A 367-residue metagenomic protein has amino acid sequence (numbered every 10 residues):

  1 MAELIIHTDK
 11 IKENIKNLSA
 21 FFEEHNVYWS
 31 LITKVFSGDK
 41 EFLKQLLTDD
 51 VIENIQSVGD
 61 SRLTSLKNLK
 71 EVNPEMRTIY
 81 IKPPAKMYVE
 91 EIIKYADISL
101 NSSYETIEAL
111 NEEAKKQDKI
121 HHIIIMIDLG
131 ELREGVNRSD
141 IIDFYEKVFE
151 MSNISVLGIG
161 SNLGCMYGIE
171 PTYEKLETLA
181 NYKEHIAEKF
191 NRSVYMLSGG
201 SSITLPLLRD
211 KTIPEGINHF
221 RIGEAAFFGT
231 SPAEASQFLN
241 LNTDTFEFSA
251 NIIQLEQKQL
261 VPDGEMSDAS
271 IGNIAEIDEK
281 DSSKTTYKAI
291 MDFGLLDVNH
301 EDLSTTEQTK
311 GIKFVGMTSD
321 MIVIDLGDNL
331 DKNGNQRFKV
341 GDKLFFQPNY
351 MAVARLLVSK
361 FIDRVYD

Functional and structural regions predicted by a protein language model:
M1-I6: Generic N-terminal amphipathic, Lys/Arg-enriched alpha-helix
T8, K12, S19, T286: Expand to "…catalyze enediolate/carbanion chemistry for C-C bond making/breaking, isomerization, decarboxylation
K10, N14, S102, T178: Soluble or luminal CAZymes and related metallo-dependent hydrolases
I11, K34, L69, I125 (+5 more regions): Conserved, mostly hydrophobic/aromatic
N14-S19, E24, V35-T48, E53-N54 (+4 more regions): N-terminal capping/small domains of soluble enzymes
V27-E174, N181, H185, K189-F190: Active-site-proximal beta-alpha core segment in soluble small-molecule metabolic enzymes
E177-D367: Active-site anion/phosphate-binding pocket segments in diverse small-molecule metabolic enzymes
